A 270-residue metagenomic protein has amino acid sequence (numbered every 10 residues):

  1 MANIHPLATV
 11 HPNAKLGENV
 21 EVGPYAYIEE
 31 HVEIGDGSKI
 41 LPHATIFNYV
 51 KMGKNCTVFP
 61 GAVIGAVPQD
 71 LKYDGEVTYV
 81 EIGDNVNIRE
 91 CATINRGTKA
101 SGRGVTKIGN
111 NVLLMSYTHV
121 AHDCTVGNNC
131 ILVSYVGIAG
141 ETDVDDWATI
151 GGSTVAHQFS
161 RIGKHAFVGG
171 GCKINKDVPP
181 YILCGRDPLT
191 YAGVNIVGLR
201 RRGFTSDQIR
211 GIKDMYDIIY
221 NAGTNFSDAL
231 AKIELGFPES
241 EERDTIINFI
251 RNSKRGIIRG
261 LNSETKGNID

Functional and structural regions predicted by a protein language model:
M1-L7, P12-N13, E18-N19, N55 (+6 more regions): Terminal amphipathic alpha-helical/low-complexity segments used for targeting or macromolecular assembly
N3-G185, L189-T190: Structural signal for interior beta-strand "rungs" in well-ordered beta-sheet cores of soluble enzyme domains
